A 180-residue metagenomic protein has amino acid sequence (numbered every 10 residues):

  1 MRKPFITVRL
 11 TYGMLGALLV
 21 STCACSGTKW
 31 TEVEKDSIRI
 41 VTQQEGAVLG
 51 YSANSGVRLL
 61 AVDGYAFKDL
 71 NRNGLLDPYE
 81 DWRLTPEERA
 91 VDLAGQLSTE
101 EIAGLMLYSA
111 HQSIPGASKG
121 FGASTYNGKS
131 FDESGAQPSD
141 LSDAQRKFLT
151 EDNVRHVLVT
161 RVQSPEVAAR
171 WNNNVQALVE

Functional and structural regions predicted by a protein language model:
R2-M14: Bacterial N-terminal signal peptides that target proteins for export
S21-A24: C-terminal motif of bacterial Sec signal peptides marking the signal peptidase cleavage site
S26-E180: N-terminal hydrophobic targeting/anchoring segments and the immediately downstream early-domain regions of hydrolases
